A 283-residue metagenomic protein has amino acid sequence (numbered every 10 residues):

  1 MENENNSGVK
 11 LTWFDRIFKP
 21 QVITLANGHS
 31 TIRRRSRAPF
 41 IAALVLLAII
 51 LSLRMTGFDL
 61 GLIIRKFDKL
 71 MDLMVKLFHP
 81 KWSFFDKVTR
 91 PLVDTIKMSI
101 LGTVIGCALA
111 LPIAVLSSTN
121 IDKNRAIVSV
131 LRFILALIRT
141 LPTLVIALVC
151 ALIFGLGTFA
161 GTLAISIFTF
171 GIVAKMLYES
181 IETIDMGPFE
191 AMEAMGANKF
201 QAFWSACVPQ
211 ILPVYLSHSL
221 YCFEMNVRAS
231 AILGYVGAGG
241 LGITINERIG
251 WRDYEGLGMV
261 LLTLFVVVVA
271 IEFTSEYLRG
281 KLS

Functional and structural regions predicted by a protein language model:
M1-V104, L116: N-terminal, non-cleaved signal-anchor transmembrane helix
R33-R35, K81, T95-T103, I134 (+5 more regions): Loop-to-transmembrane-helix entry motif
T89-K97, L131-I138, L220, E224 (+1 more regions): Alpha-helical membrane-interface segments at transmembrane helix boundaries
T103-L111, V115, T119, L144 (+7 more regions): Hydrophobic positions within alpha-helical transmembrane segments of bacterial inner-membrane proteins
I113-A147, M176-E179: Cytoplasmic-entry segments and transmembrane alpha-helices of multi-pass inner-membrane transporters
L135-T169: Generic hydrophobic transmembrane alpha-helix motif, especially the helices
L156-C207, P213-C222, F273-E276: Membrane-cytosol interface at the C-terminal ends of specific transmembrane alpha-helices in multi-pass membrane
G258-S283: C-terminal transmembrane helix and the adjacent membrane-cytosol boundary/short C-terminal tail of inner/organellar
